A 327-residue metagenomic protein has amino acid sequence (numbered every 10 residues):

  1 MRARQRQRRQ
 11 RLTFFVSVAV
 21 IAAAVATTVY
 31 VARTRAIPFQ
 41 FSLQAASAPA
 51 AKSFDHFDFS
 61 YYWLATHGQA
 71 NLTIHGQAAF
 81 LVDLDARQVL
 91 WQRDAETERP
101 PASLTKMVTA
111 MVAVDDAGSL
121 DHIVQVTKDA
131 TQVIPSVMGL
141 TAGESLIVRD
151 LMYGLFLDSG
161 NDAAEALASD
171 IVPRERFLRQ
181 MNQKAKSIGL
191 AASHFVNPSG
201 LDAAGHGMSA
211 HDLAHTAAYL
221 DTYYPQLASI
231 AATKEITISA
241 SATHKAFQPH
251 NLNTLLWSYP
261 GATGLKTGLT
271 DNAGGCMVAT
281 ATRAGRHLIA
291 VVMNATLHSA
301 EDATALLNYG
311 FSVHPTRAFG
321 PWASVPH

Functional and structural regions predicted by a protein language model:
R2, R6, Q10-F14, T34-H211 (+1 more regions): Active-site-adjacent loops and short helices of periplasmic peptidoglycan-processing enzymes
R8-F15, T27-A32, A191, G205-H327: Domain-terminus/edge residues, biased toward the C-terminal soluble/receptor-binding domains of extracytoplasmic
V16-V20: Sec-dependent signal peptide hydrophobic core
A22-A26: Alpha-helical transmembrane segments
